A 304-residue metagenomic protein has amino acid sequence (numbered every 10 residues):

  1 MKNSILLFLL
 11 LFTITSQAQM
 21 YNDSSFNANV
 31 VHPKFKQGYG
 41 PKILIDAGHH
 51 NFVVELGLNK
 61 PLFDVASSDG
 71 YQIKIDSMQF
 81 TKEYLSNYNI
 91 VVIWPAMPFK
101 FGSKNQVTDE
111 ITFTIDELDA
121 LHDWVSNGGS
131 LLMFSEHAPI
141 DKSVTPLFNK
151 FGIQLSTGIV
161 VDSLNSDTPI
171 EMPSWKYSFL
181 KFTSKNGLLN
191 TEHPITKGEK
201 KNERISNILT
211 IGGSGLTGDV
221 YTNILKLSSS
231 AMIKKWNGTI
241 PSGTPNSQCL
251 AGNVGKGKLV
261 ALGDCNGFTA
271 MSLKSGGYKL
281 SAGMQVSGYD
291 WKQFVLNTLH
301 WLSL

Functional and structural regions predicted by a protein language model:
S4-T15: Sec-dependent N-terminal signal peptides
A18-L304: Short, surface-exposed patches at the edges or C-terminal ends of soluble domains, predominantly
